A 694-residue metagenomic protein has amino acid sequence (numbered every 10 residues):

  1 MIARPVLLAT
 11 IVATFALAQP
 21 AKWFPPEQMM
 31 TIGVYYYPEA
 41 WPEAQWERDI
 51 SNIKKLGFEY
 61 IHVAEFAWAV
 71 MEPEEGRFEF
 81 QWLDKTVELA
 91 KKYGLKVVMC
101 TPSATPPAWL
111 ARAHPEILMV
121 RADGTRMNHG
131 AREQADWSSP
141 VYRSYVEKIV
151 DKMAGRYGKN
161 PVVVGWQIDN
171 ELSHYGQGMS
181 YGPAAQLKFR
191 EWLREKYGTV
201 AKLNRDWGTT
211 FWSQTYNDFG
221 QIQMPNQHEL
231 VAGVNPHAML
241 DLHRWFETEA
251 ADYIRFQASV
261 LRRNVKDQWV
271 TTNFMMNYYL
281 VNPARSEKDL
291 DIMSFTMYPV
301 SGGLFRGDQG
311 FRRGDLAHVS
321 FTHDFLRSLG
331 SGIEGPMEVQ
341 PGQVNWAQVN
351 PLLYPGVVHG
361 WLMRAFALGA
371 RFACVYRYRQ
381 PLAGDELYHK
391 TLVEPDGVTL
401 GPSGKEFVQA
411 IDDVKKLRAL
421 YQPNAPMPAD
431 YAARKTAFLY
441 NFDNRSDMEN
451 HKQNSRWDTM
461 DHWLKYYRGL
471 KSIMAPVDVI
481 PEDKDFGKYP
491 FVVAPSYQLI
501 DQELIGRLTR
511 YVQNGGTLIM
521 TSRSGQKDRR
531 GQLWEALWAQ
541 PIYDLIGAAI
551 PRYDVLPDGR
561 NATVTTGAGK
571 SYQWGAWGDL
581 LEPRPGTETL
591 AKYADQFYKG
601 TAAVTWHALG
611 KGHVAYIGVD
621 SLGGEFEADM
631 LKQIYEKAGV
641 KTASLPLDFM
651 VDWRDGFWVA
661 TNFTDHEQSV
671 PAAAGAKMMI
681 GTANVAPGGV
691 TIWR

Functional and structural regions predicted by a protein language model:
P20-Q45, I50-E59, T436, D443: An acidic-aromatic substrate-binding cleft motif
E27-M30, G57-E59, K91-V97, K159-V164 (+7 more regions): Short, well-ordered coil/turn segments that N-cap beta-strands
T31-E43, A64-Q81, N128-E147, L172-G178 (+6 more regions): The substrate-binding groove and active-site-proximal loops of carbohydrate-active enzymes, especially glycoside
V34, I53, I61, A90 (+8 more regions): Conserved, mostly hydrophobic/aromatic
A40-K55, V146-K152, M275-S286, Y354-L362 (+1 more regions): Short, acidic/polar
E47-M127, A154, F256-V265, Q498-L499: Aromatic-lined substrate-binding rim segments of carbohydrate-active enzymes
D123-F321: Polysaccharide-binding and catalytic clefts of secreted carbohydrate-active enzymes
I222, Y298, G307-R694: Carbohydrate-binding surfaces of carbohydrate-active enzymes
